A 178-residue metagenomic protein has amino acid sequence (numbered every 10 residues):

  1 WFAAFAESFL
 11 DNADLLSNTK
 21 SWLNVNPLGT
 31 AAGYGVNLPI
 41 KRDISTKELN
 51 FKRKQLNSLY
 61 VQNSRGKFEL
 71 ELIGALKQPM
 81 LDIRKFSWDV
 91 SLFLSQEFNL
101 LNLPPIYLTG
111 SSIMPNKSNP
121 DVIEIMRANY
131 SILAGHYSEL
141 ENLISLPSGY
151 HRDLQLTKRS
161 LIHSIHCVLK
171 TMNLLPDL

Functional and structural regions predicted by a protein language model:
W1-L143: Internal glycine-rich alpha/beta core junctions
I132-L178: Long, amphipathic alpha-helical stalk/connector segments used for oligomerization, subunit docking, or mechanical
